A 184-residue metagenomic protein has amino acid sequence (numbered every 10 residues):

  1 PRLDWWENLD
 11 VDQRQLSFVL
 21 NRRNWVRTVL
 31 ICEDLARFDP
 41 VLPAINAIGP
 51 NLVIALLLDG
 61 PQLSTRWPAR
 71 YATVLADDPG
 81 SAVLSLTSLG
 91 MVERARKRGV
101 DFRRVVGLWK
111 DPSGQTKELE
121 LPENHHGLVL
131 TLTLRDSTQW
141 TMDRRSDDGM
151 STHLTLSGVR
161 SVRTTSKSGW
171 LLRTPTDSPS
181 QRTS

Functional and structural regions predicted by a protein language model:
P1-Q15, G127-W140: Low-complexity, serine/threonine/proline-enriched polar segments
P1-W5, D10-R14, D101, S168 (+1 more regions): Proteins with a high burden of low-complexity, intrinsically disordered sequence enriched in S/T/G/P/A and R, requiring
R2-L3, R22, V106, S137 (+1 more regions): Intrinsically disordered regions, especially transient/low-confidence alpha-helical propensity segments and coil-helix
W6-E7, K110, T141, L171: Short linear interaction motif-like sites in intrinsically disordered regions of transcription factors
W6-Q13, I31-D39, S64: A general structural motif
R14-L30, L52: Beta-strand-turn-beta hairpins that frame and shape the catalytic cleft of phosphate-ester-processing enzymes
V26, L35-M150: CN hydrolase (nitrilase-like) catalytic-core segments centered on the catalytic cysteine and neighboring Lys/Glu
G127-S184: A short C-terminal boundary segment appended to hydrolase-like catalytic domains
